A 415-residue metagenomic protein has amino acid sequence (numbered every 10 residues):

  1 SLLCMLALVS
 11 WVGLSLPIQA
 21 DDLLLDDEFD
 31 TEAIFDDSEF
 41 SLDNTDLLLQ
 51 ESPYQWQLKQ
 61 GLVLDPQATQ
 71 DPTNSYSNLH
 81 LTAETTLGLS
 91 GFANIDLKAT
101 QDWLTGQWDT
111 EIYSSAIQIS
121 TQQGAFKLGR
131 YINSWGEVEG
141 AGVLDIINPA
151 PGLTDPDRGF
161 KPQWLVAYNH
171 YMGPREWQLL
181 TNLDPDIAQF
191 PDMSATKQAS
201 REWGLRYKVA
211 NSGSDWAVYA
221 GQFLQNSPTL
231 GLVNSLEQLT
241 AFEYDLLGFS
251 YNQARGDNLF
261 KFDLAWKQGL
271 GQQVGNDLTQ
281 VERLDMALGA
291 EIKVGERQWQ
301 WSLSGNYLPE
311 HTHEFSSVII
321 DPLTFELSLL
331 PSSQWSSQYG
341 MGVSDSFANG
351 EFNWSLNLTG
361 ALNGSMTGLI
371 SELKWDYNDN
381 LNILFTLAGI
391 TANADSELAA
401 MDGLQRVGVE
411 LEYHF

Functional and structural regions predicted by a protein language model:
L16-D71, N78, D155, E176: N-terminal periplasmic/intermembrane-space "pro-region" immediately following the signal or transit peptide
Y54, L89-I95, Q123-F126, P174-L179 (+6 more regions): Repeated loop/turn-to-beta-strand initiation elements of outer-membrane beta-barrel proteins
L58-L64, I95-A99, L128-R130, L179-L183 (+7 more regions): Transmembrane beta-barrel strands of outer-membrane/channel proteins
T69-S75, T105-I112, D155-R158, S194-A199 (+5 more regions): Replace "Gram-negative outer membrane beta-barrel proteins" with "bacterial and organellar outer membrane beta-barrel
S75-L81, E111-S115, P162-V166, R201-L205 (+6 more regions): Hydrophobic, lipid-facing positions within transmembrane beta-strands of outer-membrane proteins
L87-A188, K208, I390-A392: Outer membrane beta-barrel
N252-T359: Detector for outer-membrane/organellar transmembrane beta-barrel domains, recognizing the amphipathic beta-strand
G389, M401-F415: Outer-membrane beta-barrel "beta-signal"
